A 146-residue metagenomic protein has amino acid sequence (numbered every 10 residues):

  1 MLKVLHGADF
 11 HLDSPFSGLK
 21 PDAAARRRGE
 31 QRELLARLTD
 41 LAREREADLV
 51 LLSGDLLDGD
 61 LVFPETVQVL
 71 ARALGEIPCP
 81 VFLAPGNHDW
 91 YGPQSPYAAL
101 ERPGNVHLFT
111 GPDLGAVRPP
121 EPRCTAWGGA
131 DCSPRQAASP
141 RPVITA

Functional and structural regions predicted by a protein language model:
M1-V69: N-terminal active-site segment of His-dependent metallophosphoesterases
L49, D60-A146: His/Asp/Glu-rich metal-coordinating catalytic cores of metallo-dependent phosphodiesterases/hydrolases acting on
